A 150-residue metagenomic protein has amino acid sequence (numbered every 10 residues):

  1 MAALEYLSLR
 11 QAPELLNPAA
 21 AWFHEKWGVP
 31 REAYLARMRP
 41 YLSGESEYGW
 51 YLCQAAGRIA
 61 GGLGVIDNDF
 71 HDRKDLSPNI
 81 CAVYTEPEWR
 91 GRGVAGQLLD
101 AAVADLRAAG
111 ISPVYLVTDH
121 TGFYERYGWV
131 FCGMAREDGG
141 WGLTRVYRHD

Functional and structural regions predicted by a protein language model:
M1-R37, W50, Q54, D150: Short amphipathic alpha-helix that is part of the acyltransferase structural core
P40-S46: Short loop/turn motifs at secondary-structure junctions and domain boundaries
E47-Y48, I111: Short, high-confidence coil segments that cap the C-terminus of an alpha-helix and link into the following beta-strand
L52, G57-N68, N79, Y84: Conserved beta-strand in the GNAT
D69-S77, C81-E88, R92-V94: Helix-adjacent hinge/juxtasegments
T85, G91-A104, L116: Conserved acetyl-CoA-binding loop-helix of GNAT-fold acetyltransferases
A108-S112, T118-L143: Conserved active-site alpha-helix within GNAT-family acetyltransferase domains
